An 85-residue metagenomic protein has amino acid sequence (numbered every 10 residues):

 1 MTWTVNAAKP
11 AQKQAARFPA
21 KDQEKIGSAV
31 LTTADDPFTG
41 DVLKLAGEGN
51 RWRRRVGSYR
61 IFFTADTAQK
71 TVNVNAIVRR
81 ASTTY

Functional and structural regions predicted by a protein language model:
M1-N6, Q12-R17, K21-E24, T39 (+2 more regions): Enriched for short, Lys/Arg-rich terminal
A7-K9, A29-V30: A short alpha-helix capping/helix-coil boundary motif
S28-R54, T84-Y85: A short, surface-exposed loop/turn module that caps and links secondary-structure elements
